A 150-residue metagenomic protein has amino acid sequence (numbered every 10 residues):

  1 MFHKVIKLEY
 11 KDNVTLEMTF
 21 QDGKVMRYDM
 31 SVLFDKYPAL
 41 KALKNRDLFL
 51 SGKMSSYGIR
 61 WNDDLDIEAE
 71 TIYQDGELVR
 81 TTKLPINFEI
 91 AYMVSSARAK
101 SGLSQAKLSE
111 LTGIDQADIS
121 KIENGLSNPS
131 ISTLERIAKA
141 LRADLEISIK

Functional and structural regions predicted by a protein language model:
M1-N128, S132-E135, K139-K150: Motif-centric detector for short Cys/His coordination patterns
